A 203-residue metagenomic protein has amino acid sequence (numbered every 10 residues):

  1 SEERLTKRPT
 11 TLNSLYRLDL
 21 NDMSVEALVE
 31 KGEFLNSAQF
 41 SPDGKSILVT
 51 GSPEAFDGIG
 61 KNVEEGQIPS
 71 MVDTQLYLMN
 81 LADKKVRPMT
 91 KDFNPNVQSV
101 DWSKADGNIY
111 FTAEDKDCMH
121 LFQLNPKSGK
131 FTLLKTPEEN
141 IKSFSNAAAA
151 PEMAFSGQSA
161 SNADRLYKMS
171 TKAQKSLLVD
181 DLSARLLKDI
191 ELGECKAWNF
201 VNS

Functional and structural regions predicted by a protein language model:
S1, L15, T50, T132-S203: Non-catalytic accessory segments flanking enzyme active sites
S1-S14, A27-N36, V49-Y77, P88-V97 (+3 more regions): A flexible loop/linker signature enriched in serine peptidases of the S9 family
D19-M23, N80-K84, N125-G129, S170-Q174: Short loop/turn segments that connect beta-strands within beta-propeller blades
S37, S99, A197: Short hydrophobic/aromatic beta-strand element in the GNAT-like acyltransferase core that lines or flanks the acyl-donor
Q39, D101-S103, S145: Conserved beta-strand position repeated across blades of beta-propeller domains
P42-D43, K104-A105, A148-A149: Residue-level detector of Asp-centered blade-edge/turn motifs that repeat once per structural unit in beta-propeller
G44-I47, N108-Y110, M153-A154: Hydrophobic beta-strand positions that form the internal "hydrophobic ladder" of WD40/Gbeta-like beta-propeller blades
W102-D106, A113: Long hydrophobic segments that form regular secondary structure
